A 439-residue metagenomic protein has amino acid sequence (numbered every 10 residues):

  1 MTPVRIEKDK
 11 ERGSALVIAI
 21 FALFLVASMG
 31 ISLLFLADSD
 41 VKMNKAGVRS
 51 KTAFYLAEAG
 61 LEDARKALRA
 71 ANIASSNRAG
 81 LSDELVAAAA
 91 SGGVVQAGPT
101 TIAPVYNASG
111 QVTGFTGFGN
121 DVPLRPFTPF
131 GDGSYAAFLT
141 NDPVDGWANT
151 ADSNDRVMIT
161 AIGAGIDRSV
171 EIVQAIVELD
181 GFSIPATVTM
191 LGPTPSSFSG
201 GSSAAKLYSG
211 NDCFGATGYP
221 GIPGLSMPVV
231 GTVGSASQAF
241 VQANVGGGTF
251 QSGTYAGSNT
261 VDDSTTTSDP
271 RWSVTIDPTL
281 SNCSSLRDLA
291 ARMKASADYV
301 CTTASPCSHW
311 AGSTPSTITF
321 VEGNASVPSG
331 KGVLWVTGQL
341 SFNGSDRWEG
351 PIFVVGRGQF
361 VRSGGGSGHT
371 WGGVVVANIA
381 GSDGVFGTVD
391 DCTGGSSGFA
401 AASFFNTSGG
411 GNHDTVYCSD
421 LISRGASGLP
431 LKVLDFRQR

Functional and structural regions predicted by a protein language model:
T2-A204, G210-G221, R424-R439: Beta-strand/loop motifs with alternating small/hydrophobic and polar/acidic residues, enriched in the first structured
Q96-T128, G163-A164, Q174, E178-R439: Primarily marks folded extracellular/lumenal domains of secretory and cell-surface proteins
